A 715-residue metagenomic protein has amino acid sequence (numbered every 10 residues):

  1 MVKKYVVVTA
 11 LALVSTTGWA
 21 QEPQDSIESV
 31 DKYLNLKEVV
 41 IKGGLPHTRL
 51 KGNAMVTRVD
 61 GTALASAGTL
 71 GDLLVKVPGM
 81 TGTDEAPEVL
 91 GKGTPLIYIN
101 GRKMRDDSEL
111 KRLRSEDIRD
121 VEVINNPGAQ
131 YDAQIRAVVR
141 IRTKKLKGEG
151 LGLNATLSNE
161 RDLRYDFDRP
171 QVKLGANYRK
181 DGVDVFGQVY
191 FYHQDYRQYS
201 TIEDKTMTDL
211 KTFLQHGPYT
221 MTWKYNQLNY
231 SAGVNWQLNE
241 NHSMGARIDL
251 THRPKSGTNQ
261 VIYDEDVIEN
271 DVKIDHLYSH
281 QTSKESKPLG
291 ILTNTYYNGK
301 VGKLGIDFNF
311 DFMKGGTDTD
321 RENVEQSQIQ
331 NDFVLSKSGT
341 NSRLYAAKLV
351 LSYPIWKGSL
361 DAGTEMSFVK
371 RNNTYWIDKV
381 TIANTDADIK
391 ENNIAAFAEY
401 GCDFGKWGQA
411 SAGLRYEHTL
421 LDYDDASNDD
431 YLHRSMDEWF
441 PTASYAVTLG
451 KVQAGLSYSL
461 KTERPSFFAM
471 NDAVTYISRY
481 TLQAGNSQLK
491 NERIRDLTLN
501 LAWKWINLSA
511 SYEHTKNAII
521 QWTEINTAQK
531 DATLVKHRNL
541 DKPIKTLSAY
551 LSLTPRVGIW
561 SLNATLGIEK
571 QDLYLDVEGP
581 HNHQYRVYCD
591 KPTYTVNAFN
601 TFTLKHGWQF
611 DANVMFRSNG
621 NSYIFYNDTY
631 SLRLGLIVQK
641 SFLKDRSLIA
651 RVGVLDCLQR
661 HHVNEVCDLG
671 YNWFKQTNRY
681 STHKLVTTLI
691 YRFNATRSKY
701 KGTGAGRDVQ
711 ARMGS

Functional and structural regions predicted by a protein language model:
E22-A63, T83-D84, K92, I124-N125: Short, acidic, small-residue-rich periplasmic hinge/interaction motif at the N-terminus of Gram-negative outer-membrane
E38, L70-L73, D107-S108, Q134-S158 (+1 more regions): N-terminal periplasmic accessory domains that precede and gate Gram-negative outer-membrane beta-barrel machines
T48, G71-K103: Extracytoplasmic beta-strand/coil segments of soluble accessory domains associated with Gram-negative outer-membrane
K76, R102-G128: Short acidic/polar hinge/loop motifs at secondary-structure boundaries that mediate gating or recognition
T143-N159, Y199, E203, L228-A232 (+7 more regions): Surface-exposed extracellular loop regions of Gram-negative outer-membrane beta-barrel proteins
N229-K255, L277-D425, A446-Q453, N507 (+1 more regions): Face-selective signature of the C-terminal outer-membrane beta-barrel domain
L344-K348, A395, K490, S509-N597: Outer membrane beta-barrel strand-and-loop segments of large Gram-negative receptors, especially TonB-dependent
I389, Y431-M436, T462-K516, V535-S548 (+1 more regions): Outer-membrane beta-barrel signature, preferentially recognizing the C-terminal barrel domain of Gram-negative
